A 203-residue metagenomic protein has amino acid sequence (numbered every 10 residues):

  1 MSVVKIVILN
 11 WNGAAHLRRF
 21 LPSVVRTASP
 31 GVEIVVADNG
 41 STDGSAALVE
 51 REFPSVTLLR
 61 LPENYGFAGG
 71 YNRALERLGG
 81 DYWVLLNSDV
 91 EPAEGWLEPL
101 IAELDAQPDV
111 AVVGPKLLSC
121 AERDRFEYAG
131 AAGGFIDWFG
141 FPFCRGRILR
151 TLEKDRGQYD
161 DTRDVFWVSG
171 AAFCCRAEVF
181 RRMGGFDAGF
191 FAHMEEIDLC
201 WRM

Functional and structural regions predicted by a protein language model:
S23, D38-A47, E63: A conserved acidic beta->alpha catalytic loop
S23-G31: Short, acidic, metal-binding catalytic loop of nucleotide-sugar glycosyltransferases
G31-G40, L59-L61: Short beta-strand/loop segment that forms part of the nucleotide-sugar
L61-L78, S88, P99: Glycine-rich, basic loop-to-helix element that forms the pyrophosphate-binding segment of sugar-nucleotide handling
W83: Short aromatic/hydrophobic "clamp" motif used to bind/position activated sugar donors
E91-F141: Conserved donor NDP-sugar-binding/catalytic core segment of glycosyltransferases
G134-V165: Short, flexible, basic/aromatic active-site loop/helix in glycosyltransferases
D160-M203: A short, conserved alpha-helix in the catalytic core of glycosyltransferases
